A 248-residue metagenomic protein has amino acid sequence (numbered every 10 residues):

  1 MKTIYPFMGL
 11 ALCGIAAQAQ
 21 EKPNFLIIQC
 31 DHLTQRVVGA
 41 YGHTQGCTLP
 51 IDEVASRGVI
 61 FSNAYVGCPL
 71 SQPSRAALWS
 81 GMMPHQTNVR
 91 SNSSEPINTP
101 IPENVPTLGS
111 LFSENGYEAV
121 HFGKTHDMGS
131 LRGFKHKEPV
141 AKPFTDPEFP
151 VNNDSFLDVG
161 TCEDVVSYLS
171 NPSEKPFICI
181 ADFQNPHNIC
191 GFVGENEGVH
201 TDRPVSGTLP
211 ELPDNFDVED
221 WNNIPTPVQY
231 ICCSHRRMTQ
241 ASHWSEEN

Functional and structural regions predicted by a protein language model:
K2-G9: Sec-dependent signal peptide recognition, specifically the positively charged N-region followed immediately by
L10-Q18: Hydrophobic h-region of N-terminal signal peptides that target proteins for export in Gram-negative bacteria
Q20-V59, F192: Active-site-proximal N-terminal segment of extracellular/periplasmic enzymes that hydrolyze or transfer
E21-K22, S56, N115, S173-K175 (+1 more regions): Residue-level preference for short coil/turn positions at secondary-structure junctions
H32-Q45, N171-K175, F183-N248: Active-site-proximal cap/lid insertion segments
V38, I51, A64, V89 (+3 more regions): Short clusters of hydrophobic/aromatic residues that line enzyme substrate/ligand-binding pockets
G42-R75, G81-M82, Q86, S113-A119 (+1 more regions): Short, structured active-site-proximal loop/turn typified by the sulfatase FGly-forming signature C/S-X-P-X-R
A77-C179, F183-V205: Catalytic-site neighborhoods of secreted/periplasmic enzymes that process anionic sulfate/phosphate groups
